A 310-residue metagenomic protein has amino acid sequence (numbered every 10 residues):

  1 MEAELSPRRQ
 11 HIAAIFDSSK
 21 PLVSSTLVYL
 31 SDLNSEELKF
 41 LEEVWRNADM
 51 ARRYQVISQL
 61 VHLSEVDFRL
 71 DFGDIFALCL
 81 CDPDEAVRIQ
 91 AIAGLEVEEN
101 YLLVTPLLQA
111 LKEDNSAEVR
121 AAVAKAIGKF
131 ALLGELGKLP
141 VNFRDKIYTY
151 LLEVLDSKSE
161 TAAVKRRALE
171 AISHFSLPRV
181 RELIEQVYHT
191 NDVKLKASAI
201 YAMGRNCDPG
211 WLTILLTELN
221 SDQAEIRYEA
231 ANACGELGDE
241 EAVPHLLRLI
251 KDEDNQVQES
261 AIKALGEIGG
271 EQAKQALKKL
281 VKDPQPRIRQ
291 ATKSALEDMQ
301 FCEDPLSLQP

Functional and structural regions predicted by a protein language model:
E2-Q10, L33-W45, V66-C81, N100-E113 (+6 more regions): Amphipathic alpha-helical scaffolding segments comprising HEAT/armadillo-like alpha-solenoid repeats
A3, P21, S25, A48-A51 (+9 more regions): Residues within HEAT/ARM-like alpha-solenoid scaffolds
R9-K20, R46, M50-S58, C81 (+1 more regions): HEAT-repeat alpha-solenoid elements in large eukaryotic scaffold proteins
D17-V28, Y54-S64, V87-I92, G128-L139 (+4 more regions): Boundary/linker elements of alpha-helical solenoid repeat scaffolds
K20-P21, S35, M50-Y54, E85-A86 (+11 more regions): Alpha-helix N-cap/helix-start positions at coil->helix boundaries
S24, Y54, S58, D74 (+11 more regions): Alpha-solenoid HEAT/ARM repeat scaffold
V61, E96, G128-K129, S173 (+4 more regions): Structural signature of alpha-helical solenoid repeat scaffolds
Y201-R205, P209-I214, A224-N232, E236 (+3 more regions): Alpha-helical adaptor scaffolds
